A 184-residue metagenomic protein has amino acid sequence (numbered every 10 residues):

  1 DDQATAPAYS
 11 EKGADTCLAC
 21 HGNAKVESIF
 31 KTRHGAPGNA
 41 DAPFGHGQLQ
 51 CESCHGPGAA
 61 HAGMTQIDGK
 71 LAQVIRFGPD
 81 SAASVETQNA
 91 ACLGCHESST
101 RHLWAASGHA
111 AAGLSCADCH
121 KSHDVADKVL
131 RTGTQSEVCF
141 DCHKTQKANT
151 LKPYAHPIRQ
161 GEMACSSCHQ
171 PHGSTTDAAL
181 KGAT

Functional and structural regions predicted by a protein language model:
D1-T184: Short sequence/structural segments immediately N-terminal
